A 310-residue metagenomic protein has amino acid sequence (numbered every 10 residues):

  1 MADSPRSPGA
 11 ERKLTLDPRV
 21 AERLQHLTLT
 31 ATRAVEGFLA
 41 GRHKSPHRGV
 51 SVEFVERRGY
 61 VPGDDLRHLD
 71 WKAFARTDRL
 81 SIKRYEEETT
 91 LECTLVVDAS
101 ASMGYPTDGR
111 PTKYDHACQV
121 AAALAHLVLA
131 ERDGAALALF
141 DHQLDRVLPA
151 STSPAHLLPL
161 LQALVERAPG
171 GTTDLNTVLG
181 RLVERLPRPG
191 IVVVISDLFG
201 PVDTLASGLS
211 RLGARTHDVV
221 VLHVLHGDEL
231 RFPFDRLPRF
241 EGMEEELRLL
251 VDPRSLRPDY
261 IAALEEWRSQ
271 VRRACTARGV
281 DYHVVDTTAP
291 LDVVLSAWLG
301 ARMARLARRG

Functional and structural regions predicted by a protein language model:
M1-P154, I191-S196, P201-D203, S207-R211 (+4 more regions): An amphipathic, basic-hydrophobic helix/alpha-beta surface used to engage anionic, phosphate-rich ligands or surfaces
V147-Q162, G300-A301: Short, electropositive alpha-helical surface patch
H156-G190, V202-T204, L225-H226, L230: Von Willebrand factor
L209-G213, L237, L299-A301: Short, solvent-exposed amphipathic alpha-helical segments in soluble enzyme and RNA/protein-processing domains
P233-D259: Acidic, Ser/Thr-rich peripheral helices and adjacent loops at domain boundaries
R254-E265, S269-D281: C-terminal or mid-to-C-terminal helical accessory/interaction module adjacent to the motor/catalytic core
V285-G310: C-terminal "exit" segments of structured domains
